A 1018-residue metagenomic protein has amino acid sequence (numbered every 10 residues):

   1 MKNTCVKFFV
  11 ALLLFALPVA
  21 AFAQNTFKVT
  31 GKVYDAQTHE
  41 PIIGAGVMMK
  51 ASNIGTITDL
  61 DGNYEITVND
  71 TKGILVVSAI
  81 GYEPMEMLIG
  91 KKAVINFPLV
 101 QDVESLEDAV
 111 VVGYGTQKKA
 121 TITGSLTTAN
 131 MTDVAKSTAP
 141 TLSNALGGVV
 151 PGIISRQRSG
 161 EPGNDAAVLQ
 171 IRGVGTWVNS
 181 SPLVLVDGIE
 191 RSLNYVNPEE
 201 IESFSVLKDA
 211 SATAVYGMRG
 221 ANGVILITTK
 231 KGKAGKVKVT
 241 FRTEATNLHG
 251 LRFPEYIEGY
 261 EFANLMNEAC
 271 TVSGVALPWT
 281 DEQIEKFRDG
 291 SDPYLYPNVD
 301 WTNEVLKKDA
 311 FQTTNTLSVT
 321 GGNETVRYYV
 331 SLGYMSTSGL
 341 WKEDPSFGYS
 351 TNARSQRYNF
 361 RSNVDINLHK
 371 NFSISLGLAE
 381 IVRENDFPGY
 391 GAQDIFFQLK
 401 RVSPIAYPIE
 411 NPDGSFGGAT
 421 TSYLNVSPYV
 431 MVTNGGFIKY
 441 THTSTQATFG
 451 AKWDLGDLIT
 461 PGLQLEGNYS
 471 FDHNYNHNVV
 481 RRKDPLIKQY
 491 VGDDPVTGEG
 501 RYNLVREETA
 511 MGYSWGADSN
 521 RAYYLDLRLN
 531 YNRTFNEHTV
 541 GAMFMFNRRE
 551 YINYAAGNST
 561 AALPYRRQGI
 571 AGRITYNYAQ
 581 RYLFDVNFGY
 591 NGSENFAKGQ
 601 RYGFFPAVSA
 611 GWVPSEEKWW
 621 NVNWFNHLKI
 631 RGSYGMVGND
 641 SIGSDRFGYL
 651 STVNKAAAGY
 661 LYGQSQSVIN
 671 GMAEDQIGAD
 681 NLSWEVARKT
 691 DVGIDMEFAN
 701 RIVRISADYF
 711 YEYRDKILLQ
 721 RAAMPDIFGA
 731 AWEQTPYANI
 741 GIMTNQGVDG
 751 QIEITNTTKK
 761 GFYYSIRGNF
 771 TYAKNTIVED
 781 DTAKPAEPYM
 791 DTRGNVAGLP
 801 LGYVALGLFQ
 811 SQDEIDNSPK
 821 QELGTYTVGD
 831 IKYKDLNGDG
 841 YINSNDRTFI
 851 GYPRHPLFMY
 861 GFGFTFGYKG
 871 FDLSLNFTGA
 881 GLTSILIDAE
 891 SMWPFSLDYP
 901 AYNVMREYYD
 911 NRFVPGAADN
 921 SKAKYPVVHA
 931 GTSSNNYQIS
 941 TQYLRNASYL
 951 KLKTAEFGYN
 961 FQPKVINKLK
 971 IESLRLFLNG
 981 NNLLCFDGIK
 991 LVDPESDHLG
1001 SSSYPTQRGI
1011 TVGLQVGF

Functional and structural regions predicted by a protein language model:
K2-F360, I374, E733, N837 (+1 more regions): Short, small/polar-rich motifs associated with maturation and membrane association, primarily at protein termini
P41, N53, E83-E86, E190 (+7 more regions): Short, solvent-exposed loop/turn motifs
V134, S181, T313, N363-F372 (+10 more regions): Extracellular/periplasmic, surface-exposed regions of secreted and cell-surface proteins
T240-D292, Y390-G391, A738, T755-R854 (+3 more regions): Conserved small-residue
E255-I257, Q464, R482-K483, R721-M724 (+3 more regions): Short Gly/aromatic-enriched secondary-structure transition segments
V275-P278, Y407-S415, L424-V426, V430 (+2 more regions): Extracytoplasmic gating/loop element in the C-terminal half of outer-membrane beta-barrel translocons and assembly
R854-L886: Glycine-rich, aromatic-lined ligand/substrate-binding cores of catalytic and carbohydrate-binding domains
